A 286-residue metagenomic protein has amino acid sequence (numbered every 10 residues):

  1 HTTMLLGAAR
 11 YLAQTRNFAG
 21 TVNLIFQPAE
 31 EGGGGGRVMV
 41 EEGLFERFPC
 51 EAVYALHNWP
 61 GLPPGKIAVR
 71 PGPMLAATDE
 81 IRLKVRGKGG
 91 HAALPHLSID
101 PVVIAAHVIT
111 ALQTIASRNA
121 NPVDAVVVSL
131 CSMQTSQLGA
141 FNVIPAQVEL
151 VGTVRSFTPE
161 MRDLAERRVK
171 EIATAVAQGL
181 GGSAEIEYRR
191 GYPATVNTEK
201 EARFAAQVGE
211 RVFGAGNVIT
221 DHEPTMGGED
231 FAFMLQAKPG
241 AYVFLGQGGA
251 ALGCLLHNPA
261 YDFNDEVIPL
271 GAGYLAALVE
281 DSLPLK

Functional and structural regions predicted by a protein language model:
T2-L6, Y11-V143, G228-E229: Histidine/acidic-residue-rich, glycine-tolerant segments that coordinate divalent metal ions
V103-K286: Metal-dependent amide/peptide-bond hydrolase catalytic core, centered on the "pita-bread" metallohydrolase fold
